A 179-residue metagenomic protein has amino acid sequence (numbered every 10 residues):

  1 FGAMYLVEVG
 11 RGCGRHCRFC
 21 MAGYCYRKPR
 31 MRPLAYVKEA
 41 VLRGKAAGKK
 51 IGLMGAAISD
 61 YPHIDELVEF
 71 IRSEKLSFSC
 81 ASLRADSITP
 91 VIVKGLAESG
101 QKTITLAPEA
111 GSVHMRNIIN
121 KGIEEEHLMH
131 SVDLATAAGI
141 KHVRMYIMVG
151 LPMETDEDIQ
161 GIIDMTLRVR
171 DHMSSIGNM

Functional and structural regions predicted by a protein language model:
F1-F19, K102: N-terminal pre-triad scaffold of radical SAM enzymes
M4, A22, K38, A81 (+1 more regions): Sparse, context-dependent recognition of short Cys/His-centered cofactor- or disulfide-binding micro-motifs
G12-C13, C17-C20, V37, C80 (+1 more regions): Conserved structural-core and active-site-/substrate-pathway-adjacent residues in large, well-folded domains of enzymes
F19-C25, G111-R116: Gly-rich Lys/Arg/Thr-decorated short loops/hinges at beta-loop-alpha junctions or inter-strand turns that position
C20-Y36: Iron-sulfur (Fe-S) cluster-binding segments and ferredoxin-like electron-carrier domains, especially [2Fe-2S]
V41-R144, M148-M179: Conserved SAM/AdoMet-binding glycine-rich loop
